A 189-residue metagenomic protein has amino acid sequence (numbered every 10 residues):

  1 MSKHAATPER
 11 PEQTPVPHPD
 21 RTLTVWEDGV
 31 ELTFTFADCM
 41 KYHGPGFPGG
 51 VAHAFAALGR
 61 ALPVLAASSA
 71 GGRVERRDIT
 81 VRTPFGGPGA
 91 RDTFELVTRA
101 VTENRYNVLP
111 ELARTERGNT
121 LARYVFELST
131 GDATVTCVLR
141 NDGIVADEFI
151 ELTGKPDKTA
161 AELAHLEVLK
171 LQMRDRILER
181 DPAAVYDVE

Functional and structural regions predicted by a protein language model:
S2-F47, V51-E189: Non-transmembrane, aqueous-exposed alpha-helical and coiled segments at domain scale
